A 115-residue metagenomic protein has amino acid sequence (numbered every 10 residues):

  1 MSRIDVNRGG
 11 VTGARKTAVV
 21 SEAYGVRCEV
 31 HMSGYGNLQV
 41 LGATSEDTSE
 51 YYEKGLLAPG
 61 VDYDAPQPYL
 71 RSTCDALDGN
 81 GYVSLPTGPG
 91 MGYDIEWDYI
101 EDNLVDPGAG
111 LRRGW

Functional and structural regions predicted by a protein language model:
M1-Y82, P86-P89: Shared catalytic-loop signature of beta/alpha-barrel
P89-W115: Extended hydrophobic packing segments that form well-structured cores
